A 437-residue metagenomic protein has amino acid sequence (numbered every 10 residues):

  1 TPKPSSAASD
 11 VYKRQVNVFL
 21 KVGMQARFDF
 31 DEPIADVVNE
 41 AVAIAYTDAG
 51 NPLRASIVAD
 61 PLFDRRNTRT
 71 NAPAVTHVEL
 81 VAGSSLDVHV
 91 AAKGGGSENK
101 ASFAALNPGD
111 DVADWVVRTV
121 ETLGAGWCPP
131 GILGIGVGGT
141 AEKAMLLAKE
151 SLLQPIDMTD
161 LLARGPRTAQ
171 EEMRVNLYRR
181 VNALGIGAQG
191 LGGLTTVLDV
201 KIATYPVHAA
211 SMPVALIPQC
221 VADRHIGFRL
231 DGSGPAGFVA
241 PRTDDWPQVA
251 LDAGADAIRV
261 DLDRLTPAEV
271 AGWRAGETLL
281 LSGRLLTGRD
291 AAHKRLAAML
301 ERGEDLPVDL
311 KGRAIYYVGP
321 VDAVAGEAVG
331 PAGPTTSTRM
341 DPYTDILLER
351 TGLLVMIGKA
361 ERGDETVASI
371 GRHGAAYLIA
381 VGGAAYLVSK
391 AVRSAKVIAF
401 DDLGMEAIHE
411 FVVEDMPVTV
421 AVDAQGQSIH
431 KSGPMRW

Functional and structural regions predicted by a protein language model:
T1-A8, Y12: Single conserved hydrophobic/aromatic residue that forms the stacking wall/gate of nucleotide- or nucleobase-binding
S9, G136, G276, L347-L348 (+1 more regions): Buried hydrophobic positions in well-ordered alpha/beta secondary-structure cores of metabolic enzymes
V11, K201-P241, R259-V260, T266 (+1 more regions): Active-site loops and adjacent core secondary-structure elements that bind or stabilize anionic groups
V16-K93: A generic, well-ordered mixed alpha/beta core segment in the N-terminal half of proteins
I156-G192, T287-M416: Feature captures the catalytic cores and cofactor-binding loops of soluble hydro-lyases/lyases that act on carboxylate
G254-R259, V392-W437: Acidic, glycine-rich flexible loop/linker segments
V270-W273, L279: Short, well-ordered loop/turn sites that connect or cap secondary structure elements
T278, R284-G288, A424: Short, charged beta-turn/beta-strand-edge "cap" motif at the junction between a beta-strand and an adjacent loop
